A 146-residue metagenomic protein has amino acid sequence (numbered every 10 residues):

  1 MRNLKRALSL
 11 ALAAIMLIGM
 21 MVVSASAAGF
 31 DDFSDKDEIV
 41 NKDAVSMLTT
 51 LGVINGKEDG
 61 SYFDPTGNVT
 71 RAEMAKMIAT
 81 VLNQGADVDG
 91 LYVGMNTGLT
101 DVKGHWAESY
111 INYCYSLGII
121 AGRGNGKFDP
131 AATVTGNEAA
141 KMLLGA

Functional and structural regions predicted by a protein language model:
R2-K42, N55-S109, L117-N137, G145-A146: Feature responds to low-complexity, polar/acidic, surface-exposed segments characteristic of secreted/exported proteins
S46-I54: Mature N-terminal segment immediately following signal peptide/propeptide cleavage in secreted/periplasmic
T49, Y115-S116: Alpha-helix C-terminal capping/helix-coil junction sites
